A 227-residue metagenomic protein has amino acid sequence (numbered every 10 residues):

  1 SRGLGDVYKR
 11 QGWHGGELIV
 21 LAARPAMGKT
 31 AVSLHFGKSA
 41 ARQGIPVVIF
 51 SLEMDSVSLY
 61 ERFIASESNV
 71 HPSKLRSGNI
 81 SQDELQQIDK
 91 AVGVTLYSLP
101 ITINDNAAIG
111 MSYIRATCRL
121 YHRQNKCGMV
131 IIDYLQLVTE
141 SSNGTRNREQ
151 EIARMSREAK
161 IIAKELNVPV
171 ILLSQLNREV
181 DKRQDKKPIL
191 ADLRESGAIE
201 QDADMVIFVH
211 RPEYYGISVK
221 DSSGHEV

Functional and structural regions predicted by a protein language model:
G3-Y8: Short, small-residue-biased leader/transition segments that mark boundaries at the very start of proteins
K9-G16: Phosphate-binding P-loop
I19-V20, V48: Short hydrophobic/aromatic beta-strand immediately N-terminal to the Walker A/P-loop
A23: The Walker A (P-loop) glycine that initiates the GxxxxGKT/S ATP-binding motif of P-loop NTPases
A26: Walker A (P-loop) phosphate-binding loop of P-loop NTPases
K29: Conserved lysine of the Walker
H35, S39-K126, E140: Cytosolic-facing regulatory segments adjacent to core modules
Q150-V227: Phosphate-binding/switch region of NTP-binding enzymes
